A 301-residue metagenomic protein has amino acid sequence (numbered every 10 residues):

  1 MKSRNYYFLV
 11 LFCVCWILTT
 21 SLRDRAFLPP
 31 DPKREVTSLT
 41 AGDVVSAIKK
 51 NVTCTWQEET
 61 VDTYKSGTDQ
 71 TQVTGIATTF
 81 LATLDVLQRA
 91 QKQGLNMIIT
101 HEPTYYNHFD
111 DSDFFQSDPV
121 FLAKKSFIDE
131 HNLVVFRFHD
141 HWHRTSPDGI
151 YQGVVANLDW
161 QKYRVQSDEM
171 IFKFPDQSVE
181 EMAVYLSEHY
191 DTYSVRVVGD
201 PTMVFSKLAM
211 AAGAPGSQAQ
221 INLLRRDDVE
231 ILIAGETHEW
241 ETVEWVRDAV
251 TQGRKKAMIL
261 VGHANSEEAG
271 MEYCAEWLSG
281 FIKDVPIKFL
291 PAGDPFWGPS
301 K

Functional and structural regions predicted by a protein language model:
M1-F8: Bacterial N-terminal signal peptides that target proteins for export
L9-T19: Bacterial N-terminal signal peptides
R23-K301: Active-site catalytic microenvironments in core metabolic enzymes, especially phosphate/sugar-handling
